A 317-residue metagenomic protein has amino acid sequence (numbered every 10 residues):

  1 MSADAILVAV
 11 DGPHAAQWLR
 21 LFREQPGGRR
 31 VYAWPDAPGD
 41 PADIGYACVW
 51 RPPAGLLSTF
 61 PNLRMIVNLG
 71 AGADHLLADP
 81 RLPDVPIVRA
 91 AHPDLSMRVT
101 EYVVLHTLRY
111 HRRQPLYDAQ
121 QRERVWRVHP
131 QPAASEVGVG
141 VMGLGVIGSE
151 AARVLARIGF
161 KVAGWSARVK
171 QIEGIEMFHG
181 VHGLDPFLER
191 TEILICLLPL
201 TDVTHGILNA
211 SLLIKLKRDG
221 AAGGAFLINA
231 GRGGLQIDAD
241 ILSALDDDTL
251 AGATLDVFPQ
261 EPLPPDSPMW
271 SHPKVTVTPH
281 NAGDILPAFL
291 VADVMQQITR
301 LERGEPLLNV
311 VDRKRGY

Functional and structural regions predicted by a protein language model:
M1-I44: N-terminal glycine-/charge-rich "phosphate-binding" loop or analogous flexible N-terminal tail
G39-D40, L56-T59, P186-R190, P268-M269: Structural alpha-helical scaffold elements that stabilize or flank donor/cofactor-binding regions in carbohydrate
G45-D118: Phosphate/diphosphate ligand-binding glycine-rich loop within oxidoreductases
R51, G70, C196-P199, G231 (+1 more regions): Glycine-rich, N-terminal phosphate-binding loop of Rossmann-like dinucleotide-binding domains
P86-Y102, L116, E261-Y317: C-terminal helix-to-coil terminal segments
Y117-E150: Glycine-rich NAD(P)-binding loop of Rossmann-like domains
R157-G174: NAD(P)-binding Rossmann-fold cofactor-contacting core
V169-P268: Rossmann-like adenosine-cofactor binding region
